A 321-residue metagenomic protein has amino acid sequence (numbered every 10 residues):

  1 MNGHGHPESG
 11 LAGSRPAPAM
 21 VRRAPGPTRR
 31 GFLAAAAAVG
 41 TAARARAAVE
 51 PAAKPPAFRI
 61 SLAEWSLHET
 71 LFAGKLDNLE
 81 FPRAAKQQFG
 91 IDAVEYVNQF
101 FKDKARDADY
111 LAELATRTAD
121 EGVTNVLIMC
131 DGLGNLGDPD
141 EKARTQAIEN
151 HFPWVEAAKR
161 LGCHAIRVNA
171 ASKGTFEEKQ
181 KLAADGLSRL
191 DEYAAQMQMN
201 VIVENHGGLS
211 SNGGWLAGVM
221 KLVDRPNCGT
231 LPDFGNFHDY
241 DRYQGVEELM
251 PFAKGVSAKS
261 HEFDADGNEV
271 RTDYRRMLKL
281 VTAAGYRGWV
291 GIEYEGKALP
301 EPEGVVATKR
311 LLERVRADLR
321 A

Functional and structural regions predicted by a protein language model:
N2-H4, M20-R160, E178, S188 (+8 more regions): N-terminal pre-domain/capping segments
V123, M199, A284-G288: A short helix->loop->beta-strand "cap" motif at the edges of active sites that frequently abuts
A158-E177, M197, I202-H206: Active-site groove signature of glycoside hydrolases
K173-L187: Active-site cleft segment of glycoside hydrolase catalytic domains centered on the general acid/base Glu
A194-N227, F234: Basic- and aromatic-lined ligand-binding clefts that recognize polyanionic substrates
H238-G291: Glycoside hydrolase catalytic-domain groove-lining segments
